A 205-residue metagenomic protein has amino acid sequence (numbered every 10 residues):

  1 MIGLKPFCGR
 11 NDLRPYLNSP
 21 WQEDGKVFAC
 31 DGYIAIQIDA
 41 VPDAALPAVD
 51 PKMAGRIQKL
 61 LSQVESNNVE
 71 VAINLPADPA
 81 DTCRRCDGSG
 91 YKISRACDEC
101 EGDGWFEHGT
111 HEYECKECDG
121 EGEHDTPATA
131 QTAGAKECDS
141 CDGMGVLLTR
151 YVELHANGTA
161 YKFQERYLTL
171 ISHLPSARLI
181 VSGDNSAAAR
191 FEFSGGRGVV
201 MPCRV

Functional and structural regions predicted by a protein language model:
M1-I38: Intrinsically disordered, low-complexity linker/loop segments enriched in Gly/Pro and charged/polar residues
D24-G25, C30-I34, I38-V205: C-terminal functional regions that serve as terminal interaction/effector modules
